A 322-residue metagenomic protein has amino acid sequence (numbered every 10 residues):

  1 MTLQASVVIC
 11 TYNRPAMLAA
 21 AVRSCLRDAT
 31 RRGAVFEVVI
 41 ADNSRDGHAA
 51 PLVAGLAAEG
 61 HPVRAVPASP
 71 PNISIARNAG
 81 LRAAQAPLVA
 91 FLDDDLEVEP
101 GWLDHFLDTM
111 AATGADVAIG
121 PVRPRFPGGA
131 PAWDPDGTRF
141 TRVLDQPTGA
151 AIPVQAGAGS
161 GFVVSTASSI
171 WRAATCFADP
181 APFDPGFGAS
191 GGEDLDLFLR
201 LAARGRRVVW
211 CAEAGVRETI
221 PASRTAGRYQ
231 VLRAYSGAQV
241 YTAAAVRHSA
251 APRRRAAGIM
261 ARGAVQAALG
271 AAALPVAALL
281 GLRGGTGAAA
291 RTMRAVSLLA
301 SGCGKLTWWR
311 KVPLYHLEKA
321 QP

Functional and structural regions predicted by a protein language model:
R14-A29: Short, well-formed alpha-helical segments that are part of the catalytic scaffolds of diverse glycosyltransferases
S24, I40-L52, L96: A conserved acidic beta->alpha catalytic loop
A68-A84: Glycine-rich, basic loop-to-helix element that forms the pyrophosphate-binding segment of sugar-nucleotide handling
V89: Short aromatic/hydrophobic "clamp" motif used to bind/position activated sugar donors
G101-D134: Conserved donor NDP-sugar-binding/catalytic core segment of glycosyltransferases
T138-G161: Short, flexible, basic/aromatic active-site loop/helix in glycosyltransferases
T166, G188-L199: Acidic donor-binding loop at a coil-to-helix junction in glycosyltransferase catalytic cores that engages
L232-S236, A250-P322: Non-catalytic, C-terminal membrane-associated alpha-helical segments of glycosyltransferases
